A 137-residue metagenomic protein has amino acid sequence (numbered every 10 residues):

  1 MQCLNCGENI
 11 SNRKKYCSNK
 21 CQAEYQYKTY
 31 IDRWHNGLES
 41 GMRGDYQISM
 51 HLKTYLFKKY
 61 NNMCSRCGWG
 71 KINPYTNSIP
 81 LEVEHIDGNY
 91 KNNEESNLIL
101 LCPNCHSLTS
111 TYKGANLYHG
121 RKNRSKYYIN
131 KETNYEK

Functional and structural regions predicted by a protein language model:
M1-K58, T109-K137: Secondary-structure boundary/linker elements at domain or insertion junctions
Q2, Y16-K20, M63, E82 (+1 more regions): The −1 position to Zn-ligating cysteines in a subset of zinc-ribbon hairpins
S49-L81, C102-N104: Short cysteine-rich loop/turn motifs with clustered Cys
G70-L100, K113-R121: Histidine-centered nuclease catalytic patch
S96-N104, N130-K137: Short Fe-S-cluster ligation motifs
